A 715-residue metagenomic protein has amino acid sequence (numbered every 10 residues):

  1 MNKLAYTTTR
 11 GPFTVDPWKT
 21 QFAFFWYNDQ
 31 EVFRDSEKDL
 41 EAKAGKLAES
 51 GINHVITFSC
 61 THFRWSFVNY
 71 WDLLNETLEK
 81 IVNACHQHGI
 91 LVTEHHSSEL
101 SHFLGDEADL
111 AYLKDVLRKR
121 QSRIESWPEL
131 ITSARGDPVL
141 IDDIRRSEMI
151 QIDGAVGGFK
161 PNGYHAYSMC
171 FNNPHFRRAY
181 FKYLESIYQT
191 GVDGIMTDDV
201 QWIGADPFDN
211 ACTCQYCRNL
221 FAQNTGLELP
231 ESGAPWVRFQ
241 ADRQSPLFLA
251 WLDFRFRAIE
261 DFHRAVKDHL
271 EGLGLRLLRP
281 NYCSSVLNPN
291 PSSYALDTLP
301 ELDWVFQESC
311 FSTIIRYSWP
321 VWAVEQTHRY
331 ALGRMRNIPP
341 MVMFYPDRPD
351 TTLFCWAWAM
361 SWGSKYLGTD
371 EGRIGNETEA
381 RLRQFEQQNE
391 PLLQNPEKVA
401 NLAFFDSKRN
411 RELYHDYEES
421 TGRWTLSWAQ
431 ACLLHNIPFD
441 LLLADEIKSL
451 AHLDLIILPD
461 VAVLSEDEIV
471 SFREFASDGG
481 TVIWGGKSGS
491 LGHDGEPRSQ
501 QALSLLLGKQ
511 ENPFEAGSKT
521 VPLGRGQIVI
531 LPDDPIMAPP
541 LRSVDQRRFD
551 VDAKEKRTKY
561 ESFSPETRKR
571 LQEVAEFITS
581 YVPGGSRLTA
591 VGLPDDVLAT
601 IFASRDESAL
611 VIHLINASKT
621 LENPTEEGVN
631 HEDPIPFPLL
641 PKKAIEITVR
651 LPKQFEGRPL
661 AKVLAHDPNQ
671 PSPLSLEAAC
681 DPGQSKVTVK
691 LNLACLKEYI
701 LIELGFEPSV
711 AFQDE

Functional and structural regions predicted by a protein language model:
N2, R243, F256-N290, L299-E715: Carbohydrate-binding surfaces of carbohydrate-active enzymes
N2-C60, E79, N83, I90-L91: N-terminal structural segment of carbohydrate-active enzymes
K19-A23, H54, G89-T93, G194 (+4 more regions): Structural preference for beta-strand elements that scaffold enzyme active sites
F22-D39, H165-A179, P346-D347: Active-site mouth loops of central-metabolism enzymes
W26-D29, T57-T61, E94-S98, D199 (+5 more regions): A cross-domain feature marking catalytic cores of carbohydrate-active enzymes and several ubiquitous metabolic/repair
E37-F63, T190-G194, D303-V305, W362 (+2 more regions): Catalytic domains of carbohydrate-active enzymes, especially glycoside hydrolases
K46, P128-W322: Polysaccharide-binding and catalytic clefts of secreted carbohydrate-active enzymes
K46-E185, Q189, W202-A205, G479: Acidic/aromatic-lined carbohydrate-recognition and catalytic surfaces of CAZymes acting on diverse glycans
